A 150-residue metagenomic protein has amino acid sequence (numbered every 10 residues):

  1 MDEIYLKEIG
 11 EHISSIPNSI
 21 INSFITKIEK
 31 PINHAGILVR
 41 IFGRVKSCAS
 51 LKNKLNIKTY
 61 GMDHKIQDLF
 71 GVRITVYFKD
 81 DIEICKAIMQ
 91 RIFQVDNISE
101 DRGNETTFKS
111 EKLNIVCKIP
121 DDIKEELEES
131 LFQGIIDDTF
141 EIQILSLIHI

Functional and structural regions predicted by a protein language model:
M1-I16: N-terminal regions immediately upstream of nucleotidyltransferase
S15-N56: Surface-exposed, low-hydrophobicity interaction/linker segments
K30, T59-Q67: Short, flexible, solvent-exposed loop/turn segments with mixed acidic/basic and small polar residues
F70-Y77, I142: Short cationic amphipathic helices and targeting signals
V76, C117-I119, I144-S146: Flexible glycine-/small-residue-rich
C85-I92: Short amphipathic alpha-helices in soluble, non-transmembrane regions that often serve as interface/regulatory elements
D96-I119, I123-F132: Short Gly/Thr-rich strand-loop-strand
I148-I150: Conserved small/polar residues in nucleotide/adenosyl-binding loops
